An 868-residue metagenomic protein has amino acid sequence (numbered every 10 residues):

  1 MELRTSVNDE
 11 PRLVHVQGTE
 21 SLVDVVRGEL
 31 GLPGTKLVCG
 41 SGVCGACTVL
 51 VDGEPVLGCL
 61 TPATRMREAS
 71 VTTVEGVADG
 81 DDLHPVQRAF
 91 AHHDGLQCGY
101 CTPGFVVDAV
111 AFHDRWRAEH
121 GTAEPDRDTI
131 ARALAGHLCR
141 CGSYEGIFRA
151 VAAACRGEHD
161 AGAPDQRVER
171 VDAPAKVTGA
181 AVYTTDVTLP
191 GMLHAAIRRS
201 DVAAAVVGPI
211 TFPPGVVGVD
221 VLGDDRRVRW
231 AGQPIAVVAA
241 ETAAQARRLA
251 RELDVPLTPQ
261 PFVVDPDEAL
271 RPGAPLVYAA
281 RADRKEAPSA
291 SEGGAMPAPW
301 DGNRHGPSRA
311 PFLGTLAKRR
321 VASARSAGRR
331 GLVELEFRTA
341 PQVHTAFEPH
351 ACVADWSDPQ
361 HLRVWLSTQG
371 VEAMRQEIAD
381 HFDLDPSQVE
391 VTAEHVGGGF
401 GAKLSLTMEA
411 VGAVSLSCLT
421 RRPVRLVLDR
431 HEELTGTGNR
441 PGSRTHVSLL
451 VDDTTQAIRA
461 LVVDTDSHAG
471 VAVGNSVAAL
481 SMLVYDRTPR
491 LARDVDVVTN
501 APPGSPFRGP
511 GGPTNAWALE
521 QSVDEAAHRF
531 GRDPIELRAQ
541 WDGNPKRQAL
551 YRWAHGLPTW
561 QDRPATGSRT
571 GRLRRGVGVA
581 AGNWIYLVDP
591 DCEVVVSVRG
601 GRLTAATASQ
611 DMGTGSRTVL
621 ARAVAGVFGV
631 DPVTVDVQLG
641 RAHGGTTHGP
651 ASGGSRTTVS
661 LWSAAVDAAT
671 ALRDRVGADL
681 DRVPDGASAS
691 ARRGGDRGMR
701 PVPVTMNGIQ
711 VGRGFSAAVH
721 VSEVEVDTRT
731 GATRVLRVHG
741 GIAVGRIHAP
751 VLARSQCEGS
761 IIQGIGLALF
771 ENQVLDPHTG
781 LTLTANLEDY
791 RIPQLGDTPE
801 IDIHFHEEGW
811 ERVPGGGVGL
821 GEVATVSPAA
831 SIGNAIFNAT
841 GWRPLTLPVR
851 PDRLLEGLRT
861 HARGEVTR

Functional and structural regions predicted by a protein language model:
M1-D165, T178: Signature of N-terminal electron-transfer/Fe-S-associated modules in redox systems
E10, D128, A133-T184, Q561-T566 (+7 more regions): Intrinsic disorder at enzyme termini
V49, A181, A351-W356, R444-D453 (+7 more regions): Short beta-strand elements
D94, Q166, D172-T178, K285-C352 (+4 more regions): Glycine-rich loop/linker segments at domain edges
C155-E292, M296-P299, Y485: Flexible, low-hydrophobicity surface segments
D224, V277-F382, I535, A539-R602 (+4 more regions): Helix-loop-helix junctions that connect adjacent transmembrane helices in secondary transporters/permeases, recognized
T242, R422-S467, V666-R682: Phosphate/diphosphate-binding loops
D383-E390, C418-R425, S476-W584, R622-R868: C-terminal catalytic domains of large/alpha subunits in multi-subunit enzymes
